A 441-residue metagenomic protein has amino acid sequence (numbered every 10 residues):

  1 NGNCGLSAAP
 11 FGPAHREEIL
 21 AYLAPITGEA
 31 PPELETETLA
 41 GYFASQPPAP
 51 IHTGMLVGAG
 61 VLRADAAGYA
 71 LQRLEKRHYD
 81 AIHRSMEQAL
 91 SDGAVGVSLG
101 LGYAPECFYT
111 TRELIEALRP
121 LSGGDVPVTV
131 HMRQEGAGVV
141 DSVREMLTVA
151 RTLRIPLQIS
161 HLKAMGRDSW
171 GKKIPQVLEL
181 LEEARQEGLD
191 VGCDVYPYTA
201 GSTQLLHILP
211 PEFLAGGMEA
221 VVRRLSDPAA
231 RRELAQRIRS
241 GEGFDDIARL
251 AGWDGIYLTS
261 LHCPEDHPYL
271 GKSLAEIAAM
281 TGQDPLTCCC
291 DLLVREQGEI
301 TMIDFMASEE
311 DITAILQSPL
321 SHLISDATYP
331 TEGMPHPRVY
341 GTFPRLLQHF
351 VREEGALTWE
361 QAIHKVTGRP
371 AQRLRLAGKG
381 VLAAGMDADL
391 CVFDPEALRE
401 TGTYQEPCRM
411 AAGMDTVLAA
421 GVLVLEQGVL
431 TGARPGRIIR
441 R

Functional and structural regions predicted by a protein language model:
N1-E33: Metal-associated gating/positioning segment near the N- to mid-region
S7-R16, A64-A70, T111, V140-R144 (+5 more regions): Short acidic, glycine/serine/threonine-rich loops at helix termini
P32-G41: Core domains of carbohydrate- and sulfate-ester-processing enzymes
Y42-K76, I82-Y103, T148-R151, I155-P156 (+1 more regions): Active-site neighborhoods of metal-dependent hydrolases
T53, G93, H131, D194 (+7 more regions): Divalent metal-coordination and catalytic microenvironments
Q88, D92-M146: Divalent metal-binding pocket/active-site signature
D227, A314-L320, S325-D326, T342 (+1 more regions): C-terminal cap of metal-dependent C-N hydrolases
I300-I312, E354, T358-I363, A371-C408: Acidic, glycine-enriched loop/beta-strand segments at the rims of small-molecule binding/catalytic pockets
